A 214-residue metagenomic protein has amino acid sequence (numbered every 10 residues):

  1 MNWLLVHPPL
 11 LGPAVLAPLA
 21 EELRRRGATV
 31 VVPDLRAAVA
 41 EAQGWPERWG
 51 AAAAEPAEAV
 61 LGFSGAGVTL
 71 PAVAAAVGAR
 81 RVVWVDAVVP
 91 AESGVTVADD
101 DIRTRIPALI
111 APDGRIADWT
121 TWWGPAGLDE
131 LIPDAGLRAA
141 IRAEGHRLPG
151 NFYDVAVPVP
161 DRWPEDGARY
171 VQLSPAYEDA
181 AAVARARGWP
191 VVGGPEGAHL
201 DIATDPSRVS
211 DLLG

Functional and structural regions predicted by a protein language model:
M1-V39: Conserved HGGG/HGGXW glycine-rich cap/lid loop of the alpha/beta-hydrolase fold
V6-L10, S64-G65, A87, L173: Glycine-rich His-Gly loop
T29-A59, A98-T104: Active-site loop/oxyanion-hole signature of alpha/beta-hydrolase fold enzymes
V60-L61, V82, Y170: Conserved alpha/beta-hydrolase fold motif
L61-L70: Gly/Ala-rich beta-loop-alpha elbow adjacent to hydrolase catalytic centers
A75-I116, F152-Y153, V157, A181 (+1 more regions): Flexible "cap/lid" loop of the alpha/beta hydrolase fold
I116-R162: Conserved alpha/beta-hydrolase catalytic His-Asp/Glu region
H146-D211: Conserved serine/cysteine hydrolase catalytic core
